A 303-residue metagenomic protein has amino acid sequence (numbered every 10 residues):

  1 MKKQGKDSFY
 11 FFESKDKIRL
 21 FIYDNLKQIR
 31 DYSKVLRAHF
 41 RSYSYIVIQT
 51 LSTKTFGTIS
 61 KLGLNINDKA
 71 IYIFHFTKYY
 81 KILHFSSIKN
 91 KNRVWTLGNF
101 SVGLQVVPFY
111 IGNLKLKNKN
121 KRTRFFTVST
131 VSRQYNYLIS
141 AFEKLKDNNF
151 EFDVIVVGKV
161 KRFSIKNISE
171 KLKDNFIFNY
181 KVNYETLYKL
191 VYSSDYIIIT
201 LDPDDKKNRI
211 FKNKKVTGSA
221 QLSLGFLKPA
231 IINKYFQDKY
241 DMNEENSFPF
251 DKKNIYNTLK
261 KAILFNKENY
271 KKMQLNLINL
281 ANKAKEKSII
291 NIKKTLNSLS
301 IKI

Functional and structural regions predicted by a protein language model:
D24, K34-F56, I71, Y196: Short N-terminal targeting/anchoring amphipathic segment
Y45-S52, S60-Y80, R93-L97: Active-site proximal beta-strand in glycosyltransferases
I73-I82, K89-K117: Donor nucleotide-sugar binding/catalytic pocket of nucleotide-sugar-dependent glycosyltransferases
G112-L114, K119-E170, F178-L187: Conserved catalytic-core segment of nucleotide-activated headgroup transferases in glycan assembly
K189-S194: Short alpha-helical donor nucleotide-sugar binding micro-motif in glycosyltransferases
D195, L227: A short alpha->beta transition loop at the rim of the catalytic pocket in nucleotide-sugar-dependent
I199-Q221, G225, N233-D241: Nucleotide-sugar-dependent
F250-K302: A charged, aromatic-enriched C-terminal amphipathic alpha-helix characteristic of glycosyltransferases across folds
